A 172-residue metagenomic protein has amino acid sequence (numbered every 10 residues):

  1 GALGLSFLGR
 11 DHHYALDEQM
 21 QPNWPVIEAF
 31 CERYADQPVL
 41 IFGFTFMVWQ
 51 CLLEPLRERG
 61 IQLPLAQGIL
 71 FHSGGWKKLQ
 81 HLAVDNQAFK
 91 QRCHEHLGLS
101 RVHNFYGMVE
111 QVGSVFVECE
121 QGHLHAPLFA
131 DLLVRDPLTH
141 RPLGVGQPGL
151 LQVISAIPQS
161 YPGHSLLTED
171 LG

Functional and structural regions predicted by a protein language model:
L3-G172: Active-site glycine/GP-rich loop and adjacent strand/helix microenvironment that borders small-molecule binding pockets
